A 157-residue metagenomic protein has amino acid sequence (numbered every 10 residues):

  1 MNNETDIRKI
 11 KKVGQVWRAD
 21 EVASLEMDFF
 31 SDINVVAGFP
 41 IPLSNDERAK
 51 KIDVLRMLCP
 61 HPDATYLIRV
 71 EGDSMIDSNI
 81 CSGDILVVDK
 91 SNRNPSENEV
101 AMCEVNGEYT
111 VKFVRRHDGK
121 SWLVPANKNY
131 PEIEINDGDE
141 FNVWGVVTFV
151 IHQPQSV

Functional and structural regions predicted by a protein language model:
M1-I76, Y109, P131, F149-V157: Short, positionally conserved secondary-structure boundary motifs
P62-Y66, S96-A101: Short, hydrophobic/aromatic-rich segments at coil-to-beta transitions
I80-C81, N94-P95: Short, well-ordered loop/turn sites that connect or cap secondary structure elements
G83-D84, E99: Structural motif
V87-V88, M102: Hydrophobic beta-strand signal
E97-T110, R115-G119: Short, compositionally biased
R115-V157: Glycine- and charge-enriched low-complexity intrinsically disordered segments
